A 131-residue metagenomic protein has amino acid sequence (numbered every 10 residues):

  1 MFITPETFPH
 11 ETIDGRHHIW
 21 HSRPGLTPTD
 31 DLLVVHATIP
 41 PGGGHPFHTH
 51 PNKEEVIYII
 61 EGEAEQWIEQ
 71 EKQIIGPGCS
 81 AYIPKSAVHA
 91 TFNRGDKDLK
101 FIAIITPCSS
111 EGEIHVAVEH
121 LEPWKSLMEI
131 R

Functional and structural regions predicted by a protein language model:
M1-D31, P46, A117-R131: A short, N-terminal "cap"/entry segment at the start of jelly-roll beta-barrel domains of the cupin/DSBH fold
W20, V35-H50: Conserved short histidine dyad/triad with adjacent acidic residue
P24, P46-P51, F92-R94: Short histidine-centered beta-strand/loop micro-motifs that create catalytic or ligand/metal-coordination sites
T29, K85-E111: Ligand-binding loop in jelly-roll beta-barrel domains
G43, N52-K53, E71, A87-V88 (+1 more regions): A generic "binding-loop/recognition-motif" signal
G44-P46, E65, A81, K85-T91: Histidine-centered metal-chelating micro-motifs
N52-E54, Y58-A64: Glycine- and acidic-residue-biased ligand/ion/polar-headgroup-sensing regions
Q70-K85: Short acidic-glycine-tyrosine-enriched beta hairpin
